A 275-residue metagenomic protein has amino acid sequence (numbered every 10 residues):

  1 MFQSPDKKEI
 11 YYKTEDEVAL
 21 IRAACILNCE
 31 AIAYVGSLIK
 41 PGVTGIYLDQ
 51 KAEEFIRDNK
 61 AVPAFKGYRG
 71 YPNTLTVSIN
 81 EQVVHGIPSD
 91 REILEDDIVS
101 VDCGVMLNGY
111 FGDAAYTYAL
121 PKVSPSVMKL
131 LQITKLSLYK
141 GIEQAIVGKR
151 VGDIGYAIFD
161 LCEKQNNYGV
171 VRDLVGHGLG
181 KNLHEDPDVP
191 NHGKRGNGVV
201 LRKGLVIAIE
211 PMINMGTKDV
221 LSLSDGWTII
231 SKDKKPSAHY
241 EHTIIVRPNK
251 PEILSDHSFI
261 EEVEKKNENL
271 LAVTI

Functional and structural regions predicted by a protein language model:
M1-I275: Active-site neighborhoods and metal-handling regions in enzymes and metal-associated proteins
